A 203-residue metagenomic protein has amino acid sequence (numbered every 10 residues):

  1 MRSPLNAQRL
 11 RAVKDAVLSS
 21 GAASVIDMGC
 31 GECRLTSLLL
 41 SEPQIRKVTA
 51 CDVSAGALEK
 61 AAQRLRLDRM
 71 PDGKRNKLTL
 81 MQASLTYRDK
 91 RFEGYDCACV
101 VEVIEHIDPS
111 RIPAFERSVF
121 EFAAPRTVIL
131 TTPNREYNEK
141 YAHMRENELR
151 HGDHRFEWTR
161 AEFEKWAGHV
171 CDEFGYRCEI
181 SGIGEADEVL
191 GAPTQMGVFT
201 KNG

Functional and structural regions predicted by a protein language model:
M1-L5, I104, R155: Pocket-edge positions in alpha/beta enzyme catalytic cores
L5-A23, L38: Conserved alpha-helix/loop element of class I SAM-dependent methyltransferases that forms part of the SAM/SAH-binding
A22-G31: Conserved class I S-adenosyl-L-methionine
A23, R46, R126: Short acidic/polar active-site loop segments enriched in Thr and Asp
E32-Q44: Conserved SAM-binding loop of SAM-dependent methyltransferases across substrates and taxa, primarily the Class I
R34, V53-V100, I107-G203: S-adenosyl-L-methionine-dependent methyltransferase catalytic module, highlighting the catalytic core
K47-D52: Conserved SAM-binding motif I beta-strand of class I
